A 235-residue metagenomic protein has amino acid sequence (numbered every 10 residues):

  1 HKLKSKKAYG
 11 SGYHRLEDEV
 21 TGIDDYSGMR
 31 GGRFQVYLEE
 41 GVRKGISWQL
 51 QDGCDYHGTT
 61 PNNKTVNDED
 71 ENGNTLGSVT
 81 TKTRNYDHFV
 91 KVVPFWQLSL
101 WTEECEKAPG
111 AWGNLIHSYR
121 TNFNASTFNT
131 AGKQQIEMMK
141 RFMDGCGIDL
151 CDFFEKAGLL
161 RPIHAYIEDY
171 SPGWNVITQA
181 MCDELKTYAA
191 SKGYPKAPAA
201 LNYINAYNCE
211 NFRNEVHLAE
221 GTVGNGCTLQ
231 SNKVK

Functional and structural regions predicted by a protein language model:
H1-K6: Active-site recognition of the HExxH zinc-binding catalytic motif
Y9-D18: Short, glycine/acidic-rich hinge or "gate" loops at secondary-structure transitions that mediate conformational
G22-Y166, N175: Active-site-proximal alpha-helical
T130-K235: Beta/coil-rich, acidic/histidine-enriched accessory regions frequently appended to metallopeptidases
